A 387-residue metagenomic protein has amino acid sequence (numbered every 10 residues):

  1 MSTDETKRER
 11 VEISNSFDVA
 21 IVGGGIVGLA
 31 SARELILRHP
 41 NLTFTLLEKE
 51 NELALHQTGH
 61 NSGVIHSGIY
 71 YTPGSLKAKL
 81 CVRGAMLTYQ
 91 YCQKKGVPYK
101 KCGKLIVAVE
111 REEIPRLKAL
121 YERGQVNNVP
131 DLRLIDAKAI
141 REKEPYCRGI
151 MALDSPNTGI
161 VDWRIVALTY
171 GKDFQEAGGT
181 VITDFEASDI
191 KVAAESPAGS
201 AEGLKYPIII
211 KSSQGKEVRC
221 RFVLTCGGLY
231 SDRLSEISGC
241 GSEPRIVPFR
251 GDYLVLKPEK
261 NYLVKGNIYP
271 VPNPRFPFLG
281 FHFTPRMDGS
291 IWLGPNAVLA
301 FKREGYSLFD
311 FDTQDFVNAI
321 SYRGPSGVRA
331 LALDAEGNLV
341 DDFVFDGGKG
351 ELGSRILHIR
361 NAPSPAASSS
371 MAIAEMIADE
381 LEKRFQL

Functional and structural regions predicted by a protein language model:
M1-I13, L387: N-terminal mitochondrial targeting presequence
V11-V27, T45: Beta1/beta-strand and adjacent pyrophosphate-binding region of the FAD-binding site in flavoprotein oxidoreductases
A30, I190-E195, G203-F311: Flavin-dependent oxidoreductases
I36-H60: Glycine-rich FAD pyrophosphate-binding loop
V64-A139, K143, G149, G280-H282 (+3 more regions): Dinucleotide-binding Rossmann-like beta1-alpha1 core, especially the glycine-rich loop that anchors the ADP
T72-R83, V107-R116, L153-D173, I182 (+1 more regions): Short beta-strand to alpha-helix junction loop
L153-G199, G203-F222, C226, Y230-R233 (+1 more regions): Helical element adjacent to the flavin cofactor pocket in flavoenzyme catalytic cores
L308-Q314, A319-L387: C-terminal catalytic lobe of FAD-dependent flavoproteins
